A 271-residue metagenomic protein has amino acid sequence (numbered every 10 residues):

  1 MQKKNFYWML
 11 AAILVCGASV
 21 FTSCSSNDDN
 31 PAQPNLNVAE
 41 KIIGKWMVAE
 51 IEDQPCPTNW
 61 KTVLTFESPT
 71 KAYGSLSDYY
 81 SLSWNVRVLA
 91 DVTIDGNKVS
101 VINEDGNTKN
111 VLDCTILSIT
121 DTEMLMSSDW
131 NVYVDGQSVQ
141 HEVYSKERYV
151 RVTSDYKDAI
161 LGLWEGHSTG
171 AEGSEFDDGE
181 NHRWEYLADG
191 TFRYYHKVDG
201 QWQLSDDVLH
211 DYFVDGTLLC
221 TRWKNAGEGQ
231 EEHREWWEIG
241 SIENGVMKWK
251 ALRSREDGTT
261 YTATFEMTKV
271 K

Functional and structural regions predicted by a protein language model:
M1-N5, G17-G44, K146-V152, T264-K271: Bacterial Sec-dependent N-terminal signal peptides
V38-P57, T153-D177, H210: Tryptophan-anchored aromatic micro-motifs
V48, F66, D91, D113-S118 (+1 more regions): A structural signal for short, hydrophobic beta-strand segments that form beta-sheets in beta-rich/all-beta domains
V48-D53, G74-Y80, V101-G106, S127-V132 (+4 more regions): Beta-turn initiation residues at beta-strand->coil junctions
C56-S100, E175-A226: N-terminal glycine/threonine-rich, aromatic-flanked beta-hairpin/loop signature
T93-N97, S118-L125, D215-T217, S241-M247: Ser/Thr- and Asn-enriched, surface-exposed coil loops between beta-strands
G96, W130-G162, V208-D215, K250-K271: Edge beta-strand at a domain terminus
V99-I116, L218-I239: An anionic, turn-rich surface loop/hairpin at beta-sheet edges that serves as a generic interaction/coordination patch
